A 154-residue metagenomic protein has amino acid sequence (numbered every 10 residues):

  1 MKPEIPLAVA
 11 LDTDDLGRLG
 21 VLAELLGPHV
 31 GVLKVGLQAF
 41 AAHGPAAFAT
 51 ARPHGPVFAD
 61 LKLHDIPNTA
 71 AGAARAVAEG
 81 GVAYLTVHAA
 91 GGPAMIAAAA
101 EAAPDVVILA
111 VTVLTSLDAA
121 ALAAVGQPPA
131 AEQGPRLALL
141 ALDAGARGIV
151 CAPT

Functional and structural regions predicted by a protein language model:
M1-K2, V21-P28, P45-H54, R75-E79 (+1 more regions): Acidic (Asp/Glu)-rich catalytic clusters
M1-V21, R52, T154: N-terminal amphipathic alpha-helix/helix-capping segment at the start of soluble metabolic enzymes
P3-L7, D65-T154: Conserved anion-binding
A10, D60, T112: Conserved beta-strand segments of the P-loop GTPase G domain that flank and frequently precede/overlap
L19, A41-G44, G92-I96: Short, well-ordered alpha-helical microsegments
L22-L25, H29-V35, L139: Phosphate-group recognition and catalysis centered on beta-loop-alpha active-site segments
V32-Y84, H88: Metabolite-binding pocket within alpha/beta catalytic cores that recognizes anionic/polar moieties
